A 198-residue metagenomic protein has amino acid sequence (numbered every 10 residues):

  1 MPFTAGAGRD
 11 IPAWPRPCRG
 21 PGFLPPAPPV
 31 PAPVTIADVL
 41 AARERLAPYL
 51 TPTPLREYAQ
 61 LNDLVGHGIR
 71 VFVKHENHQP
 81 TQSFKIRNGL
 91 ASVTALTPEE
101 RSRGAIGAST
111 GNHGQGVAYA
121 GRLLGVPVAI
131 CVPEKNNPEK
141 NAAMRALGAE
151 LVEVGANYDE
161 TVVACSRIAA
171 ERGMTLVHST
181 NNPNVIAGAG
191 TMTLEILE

Functional and structural regions predicted by a protein language model:
M1, P21-G22: Short non-domain terminal segments
P2-A7: Extreme N-terminal basic, low-complexity initiation segments that serve as generic localization/processing leaders
F23-E198: PLP-dependent amino-acid enzyme catalytic core
